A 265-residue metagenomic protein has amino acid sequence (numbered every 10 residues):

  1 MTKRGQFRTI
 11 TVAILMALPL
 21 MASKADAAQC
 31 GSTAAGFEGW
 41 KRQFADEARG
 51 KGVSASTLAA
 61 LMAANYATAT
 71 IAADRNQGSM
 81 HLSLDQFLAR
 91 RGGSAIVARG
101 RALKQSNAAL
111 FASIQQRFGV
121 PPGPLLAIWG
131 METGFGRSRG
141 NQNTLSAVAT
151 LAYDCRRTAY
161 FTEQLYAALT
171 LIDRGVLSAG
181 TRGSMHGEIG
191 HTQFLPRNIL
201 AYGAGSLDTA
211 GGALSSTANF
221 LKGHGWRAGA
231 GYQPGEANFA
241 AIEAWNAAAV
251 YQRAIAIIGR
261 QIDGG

Functional and structural regions predicted by a protein language model:
T2-V12: Bacterial N-terminal signal peptides that target proteins for export
T11-P19: Bacterial N-terminal signal peptides
M21-A27: Sec/Tat signal peptide C-region and signal peptidase I cleavage site
A27-D46: Short N-terminal segments immediately surrounding and downstream of signal-peptide cleavage
F44, K51-G52: Zn2+-dependent metallopeptidase catalytic core
V53-G265: Catalytic glycan-binding domains that act on GlcNAc-containing polysaccharides
